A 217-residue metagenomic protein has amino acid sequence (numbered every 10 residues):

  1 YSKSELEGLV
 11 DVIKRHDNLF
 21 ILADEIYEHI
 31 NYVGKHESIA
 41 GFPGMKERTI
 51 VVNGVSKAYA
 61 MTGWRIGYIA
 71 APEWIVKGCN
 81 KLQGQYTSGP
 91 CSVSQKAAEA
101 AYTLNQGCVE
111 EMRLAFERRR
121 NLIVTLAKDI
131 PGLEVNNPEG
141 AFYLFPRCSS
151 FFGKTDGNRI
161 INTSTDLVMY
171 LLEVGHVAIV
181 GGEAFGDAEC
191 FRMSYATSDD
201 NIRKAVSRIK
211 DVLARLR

Functional and structural regions predicted by a protein language model:
Y1-R217: PLP-dependent class I/II
